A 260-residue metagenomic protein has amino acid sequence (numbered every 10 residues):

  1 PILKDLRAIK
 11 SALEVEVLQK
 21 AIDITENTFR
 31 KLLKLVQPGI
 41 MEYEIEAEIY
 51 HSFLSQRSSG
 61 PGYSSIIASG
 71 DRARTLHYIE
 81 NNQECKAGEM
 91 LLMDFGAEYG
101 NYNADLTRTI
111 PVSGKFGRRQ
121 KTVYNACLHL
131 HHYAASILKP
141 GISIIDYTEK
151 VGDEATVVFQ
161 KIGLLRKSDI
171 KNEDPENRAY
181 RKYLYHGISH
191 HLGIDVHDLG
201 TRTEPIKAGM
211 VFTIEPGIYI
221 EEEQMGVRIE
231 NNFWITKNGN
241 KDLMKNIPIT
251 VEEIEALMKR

Functional and structural regions predicted by a protein language model:
P1-R260: Active-site neighborhoods and metal-handling regions in enzymes and metal-associated proteins
